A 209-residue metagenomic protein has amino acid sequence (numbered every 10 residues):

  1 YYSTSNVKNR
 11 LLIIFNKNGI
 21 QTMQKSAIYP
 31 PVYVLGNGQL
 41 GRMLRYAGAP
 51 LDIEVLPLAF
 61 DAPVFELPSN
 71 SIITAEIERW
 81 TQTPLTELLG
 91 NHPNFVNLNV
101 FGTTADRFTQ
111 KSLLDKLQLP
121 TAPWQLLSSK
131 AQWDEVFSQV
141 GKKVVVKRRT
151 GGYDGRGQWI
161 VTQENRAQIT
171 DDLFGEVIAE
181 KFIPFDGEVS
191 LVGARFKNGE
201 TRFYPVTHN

Functional and structural regions predicted by a protein language model:
Y1-S3: Short terminal hydrophobic/aromatic SLiMs and anchors at protein ends
V7, I14-S112, A131: ATP-binding N-terminal substructure of ATP-dependent carboxylate-amine bond-forming enzymes
Y29, N70, N91, G141-K143 (+2 more regions): A general structural motif
L35, E76, W124-L127, F182: Structural motif
D52, N91-H92, Q118-T121, E176 (+1 more regions): A generic structural signal for alpha->beta connector loops
P68, E87-G90, S112-K116, A131-Q139 (+1 more regions): Replace "anionic and nucleotidyl ligands
L98-W159: A conserved helix-loop-beta module that forms one wall/lid of the active-site cleft in ATP-utilizing catalytic domains
A122-W124, K143-I169, V177-I178, P184-N209: Glycine-rich phosphate-binding loop of ATP-grasp-fold ATP-dependent ligases
